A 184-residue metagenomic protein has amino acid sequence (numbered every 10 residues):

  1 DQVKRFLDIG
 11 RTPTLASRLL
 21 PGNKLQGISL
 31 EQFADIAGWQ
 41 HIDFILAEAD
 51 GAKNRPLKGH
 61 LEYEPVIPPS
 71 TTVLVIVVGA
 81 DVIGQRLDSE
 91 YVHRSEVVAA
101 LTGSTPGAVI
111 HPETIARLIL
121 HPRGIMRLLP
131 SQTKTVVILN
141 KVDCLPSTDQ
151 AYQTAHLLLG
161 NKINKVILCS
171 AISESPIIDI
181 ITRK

Functional and structural regions predicted by a protein language model:
D1-R18: N-terminal phosphate/diphosphate-binding loop that engages ATP/GTP or pyrophosphate donors across diverse enzyme folds
A16-G59, E64: Phosphate-binding/switch loop-helix module in NTP-utilizing enzymes
G38-Q40, V66-T71, L128-S131: Short, conserved loop/helix-junction motifs that constitute active-site signature segments in enzyme catalytic cores
A49, G79-A80, A100-G107, T135-T148 (+1 more regions): G-domain G4 guanine-recognition motif of GTPases
L61-I83: Inter-motif core of Ras-like GTPase G domains
V82-H111: A glycine- and Lys/Arg-enriched "phosphate-lid" helix/loop adjacent to the NTP-binding pocket of small-molecule kinases
V109-L129, D149-H156: A short, acidic, amphipathic alpha-helical segment used as a generic capping/interface helix at domain edges
T154-K184: Canonical P-loop GTPase G-domain recognition
